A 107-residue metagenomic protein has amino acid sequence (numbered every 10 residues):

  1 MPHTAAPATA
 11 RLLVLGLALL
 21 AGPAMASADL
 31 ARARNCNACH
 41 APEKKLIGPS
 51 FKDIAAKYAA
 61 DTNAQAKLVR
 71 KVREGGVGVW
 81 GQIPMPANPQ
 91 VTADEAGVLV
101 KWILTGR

Functional and structural regions predicted by a protein language model:
P2-L13: Bacterial N-terminal signal peptides that target proteins for export
L13-L17, V98: Sec-dependent bacterial lipoprotein signal peptides
G16, A21-A26: N-terminal signal peptide c-region/cleavage motif recognized by signal peptidases
M25-P42: Sequence/structural segment immediately N-terminal to covalent heme-attachment motifs in c-type and related
A38, I47-A56, K71-V100: Axial heme c-ligation environment in periplasmic c-type cytochrome domains
K57-K67: Short microdomains enriched in Cys/His and/or Lys/Arg
I103-R107: Short hydrophobic/aromatic patches at helix-to-coil boundaries
